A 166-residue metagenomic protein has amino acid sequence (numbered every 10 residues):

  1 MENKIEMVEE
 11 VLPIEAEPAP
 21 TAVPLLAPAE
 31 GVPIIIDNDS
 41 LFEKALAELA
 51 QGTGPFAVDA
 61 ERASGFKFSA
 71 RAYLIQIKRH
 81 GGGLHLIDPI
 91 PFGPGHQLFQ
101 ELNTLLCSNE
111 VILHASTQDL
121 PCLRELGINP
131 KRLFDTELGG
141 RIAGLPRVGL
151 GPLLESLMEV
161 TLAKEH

Functional and structural regions predicted by a protein language model:
M1-F56, A60: N-terminal accessory regions of nucleic-acid-interacting proteins
L12-I35, Q76-H166: Active-site-proximal helix-loop-helix substrate-binding element of RNase H-like nuclease domains
E43, G52-V58, A63-S69, L86 (+1 more regions): An N-terminal domain-cap segment
T53, R71-A72, S108-N109: Short, surface-exposed beta-edge/turn micro-motifs
R62, A70-H80: RNase H-like nuclease fold core
F68-R71, S116: Short, basic and Ser/Thr-rich N-terminal targeting/leader segments
